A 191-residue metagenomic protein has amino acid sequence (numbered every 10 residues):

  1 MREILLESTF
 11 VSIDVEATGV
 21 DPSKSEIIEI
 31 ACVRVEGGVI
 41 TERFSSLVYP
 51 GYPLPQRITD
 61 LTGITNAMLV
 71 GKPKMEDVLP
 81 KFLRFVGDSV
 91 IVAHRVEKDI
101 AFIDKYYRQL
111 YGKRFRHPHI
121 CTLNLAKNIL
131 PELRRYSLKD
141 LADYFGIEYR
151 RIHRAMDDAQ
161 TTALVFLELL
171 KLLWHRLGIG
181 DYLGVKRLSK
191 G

Functional and structural regions predicted by a protein language model:
M1-H117, P131-H153: Conserved non-catalytic scaffold segment of RNase H-like nuclease domains
M1-L5, V165-G191: Acidic two-metal-ion nuclease catalytic site recognized across multiple nuclease folds, prominently DnaQ/RNase D-T
A101, N124, Q160: Active-site phosphate/pyrophosphate-handling residues
R114-A126: Conserved beta-strand -> loop -> alpha-helix junction used to position metal-binding or nucleic-acid-contacting
N124-K127, D143, L164-L167: Generic alpha-helical structural context detector
R154-L167: Acidic, divalent-metal-coordinating active-site segment for phosphoryl/phosphodiester hydrolysis, typified by short
